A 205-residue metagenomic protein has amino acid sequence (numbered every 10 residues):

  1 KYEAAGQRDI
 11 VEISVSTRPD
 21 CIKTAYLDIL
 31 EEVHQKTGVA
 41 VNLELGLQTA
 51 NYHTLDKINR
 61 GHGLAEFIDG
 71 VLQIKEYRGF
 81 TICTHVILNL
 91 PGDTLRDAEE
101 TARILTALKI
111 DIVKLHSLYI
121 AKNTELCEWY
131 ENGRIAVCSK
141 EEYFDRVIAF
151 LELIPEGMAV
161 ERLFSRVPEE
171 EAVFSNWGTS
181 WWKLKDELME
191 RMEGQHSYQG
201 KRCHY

Functional and structural regions predicted by a protein language model:
K1-L72, E76-Y77: Conserved SAM/AdoMet-binding glycine-rich loop
K1-Q7, A65-T84, L108, I135-G157: Alpha-helix-loop-beta-strand connector modules within alpha/beta enzyme cores
I10-S16, A40-E44, T81-H85, I112-K114 (+1 more regions): Structural preference for beta-strand elements that scaffold enzyme active sites
S16-D20, G46, A50-Y52, I74-D97 (+3 more regions): Conserved strand-turn element in the central/C-terminal portion of the radical SAM core barrel that lines
A25-L30, P91-A107, E170: Catalytic cores of alpha/beta
D28-L30, I58-G61, A98-E99, E128-W129 (+1 more regions): Short, glycine/charged-enriched secondary-structure capping and boundary segments
I58-E66, D93-E100, R134-E142, S180-K183: Alpha-helix N-cap and loop-to-helix initiation/capping positions
T106, I112, Y119-Y205: Auxiliary Fe-S-binding modules of radical SAM enzymes
